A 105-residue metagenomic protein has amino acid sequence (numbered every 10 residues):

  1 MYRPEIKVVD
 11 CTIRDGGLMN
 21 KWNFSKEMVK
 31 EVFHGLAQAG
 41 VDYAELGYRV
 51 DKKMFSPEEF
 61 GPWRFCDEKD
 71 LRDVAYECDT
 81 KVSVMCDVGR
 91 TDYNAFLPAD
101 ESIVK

Functional and structural regions predicted by a protein language model:
M1, K30-G40: Short amphipathic alpha-helices and their capping/turn segments at secondary-structure boundaries
M1-K21, E77-K81, N94, E101-S102: N-terminal small/glycine-rich loop or linker at the start of catalytic domains across soluble metabolic enzymes
I6, K30, E68-K69: Residue-level marker for well-ordered alpha-helical positions
G17-F24, E58-P62: A short N-terminal beta->alpha junction/helix N-cap motif
N20-K26, Y48-D51: Short N-terminal helix-initiation segments at or just after the protein's N-terminus
W22-E31, E101: Glycine-rich anion/phosphate-binding loops
A37, Y43, Y48-K105: Active-site beta->alpha loop and helix N-cap motifs at the rims of alpha/beta catalytic domains
